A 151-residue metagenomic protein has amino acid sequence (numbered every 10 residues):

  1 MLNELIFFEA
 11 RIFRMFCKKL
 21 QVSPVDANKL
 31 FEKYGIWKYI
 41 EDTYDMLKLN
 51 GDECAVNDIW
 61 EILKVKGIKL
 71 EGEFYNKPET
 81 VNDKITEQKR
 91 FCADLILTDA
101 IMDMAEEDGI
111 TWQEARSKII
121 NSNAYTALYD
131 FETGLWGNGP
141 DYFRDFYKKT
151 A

Functional and structural regions predicted by a protein language model:
M1-A151: C-terminal alpha-helical interaction appendages
